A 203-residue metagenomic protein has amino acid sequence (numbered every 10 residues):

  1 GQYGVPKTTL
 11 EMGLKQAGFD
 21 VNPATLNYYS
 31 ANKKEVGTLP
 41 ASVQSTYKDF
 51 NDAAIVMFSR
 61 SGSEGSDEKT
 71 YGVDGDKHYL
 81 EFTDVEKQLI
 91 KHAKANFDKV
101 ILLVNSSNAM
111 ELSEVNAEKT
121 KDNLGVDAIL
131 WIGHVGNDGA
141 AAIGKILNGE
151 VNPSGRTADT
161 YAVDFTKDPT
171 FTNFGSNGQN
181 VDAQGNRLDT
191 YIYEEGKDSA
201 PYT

Functional and structural regions predicted by a protein language model:
G1-T203: C-terminal non-catalytic regions of proteins with extracellular/luminal or membrane-system context
